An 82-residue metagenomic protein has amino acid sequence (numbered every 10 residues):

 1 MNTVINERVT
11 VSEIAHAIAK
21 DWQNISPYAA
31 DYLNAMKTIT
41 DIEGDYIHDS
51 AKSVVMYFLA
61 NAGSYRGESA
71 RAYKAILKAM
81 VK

Functional and structural regions predicted by a protein language model:
M1-I5, K78-K82: Short intrinsically disordered terminal tails
N2-L33: N-terminal acidic leader/helix
V11, A29-Y32, A51-K52, A70-Y73: Short amphipathic alpha-helical segments that mediate assembly, nucleic-acid/protein binding, or membrane association
I18-S26, T40-E43, A62, R66: Short, flexible helical or helix-coil boundary motifs
D31-H48: Amphipathic alpha-helical
E43-G63: Acidic, low-complexity, intrinsically disordered interaction modules
N61-V81: Short, compact, well-ordered microdomains
